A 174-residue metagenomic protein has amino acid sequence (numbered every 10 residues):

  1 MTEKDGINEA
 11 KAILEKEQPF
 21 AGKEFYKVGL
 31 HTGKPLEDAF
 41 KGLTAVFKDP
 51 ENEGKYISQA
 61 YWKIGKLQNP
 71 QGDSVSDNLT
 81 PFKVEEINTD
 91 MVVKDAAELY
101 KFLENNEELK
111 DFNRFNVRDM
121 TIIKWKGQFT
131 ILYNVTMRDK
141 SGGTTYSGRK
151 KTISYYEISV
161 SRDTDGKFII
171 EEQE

Functional and structural regions predicted by a protein language model:
M1-D5, G148-K151: Short N-terminal signal/transit or membrane-insertion segments and the immediately adjacent low-complexity/disordered
T2-Y26, E85-E107: DNA replication sliding-clamp ring fold and its partner-interaction surfaces
D5, D38, D49, D73 (+7 more regions): Acidic-enriched, low-complexity/disordered segments with a strong bias for Aspartate over Glutamate
P19-I57, T121-I158: Exposed beta-strand-loop-beta-strand "reactive/processing" segments of non-cytosolic proteins
Y26-G29, S58-Y61, E108-V117: Short, tandemly repeated low-complexity microdomains enriched for cysteine and small residues
L43-A45, P81, I170: Generic recognition of long tandem-repeat/solenoid scaffolds
E53-S76, G143-E174: A short, surface-exposed beta-strand/turn
I64-F115: Long, charged/polar, surface-exposed segments that mediate recognition or autoinhibition
